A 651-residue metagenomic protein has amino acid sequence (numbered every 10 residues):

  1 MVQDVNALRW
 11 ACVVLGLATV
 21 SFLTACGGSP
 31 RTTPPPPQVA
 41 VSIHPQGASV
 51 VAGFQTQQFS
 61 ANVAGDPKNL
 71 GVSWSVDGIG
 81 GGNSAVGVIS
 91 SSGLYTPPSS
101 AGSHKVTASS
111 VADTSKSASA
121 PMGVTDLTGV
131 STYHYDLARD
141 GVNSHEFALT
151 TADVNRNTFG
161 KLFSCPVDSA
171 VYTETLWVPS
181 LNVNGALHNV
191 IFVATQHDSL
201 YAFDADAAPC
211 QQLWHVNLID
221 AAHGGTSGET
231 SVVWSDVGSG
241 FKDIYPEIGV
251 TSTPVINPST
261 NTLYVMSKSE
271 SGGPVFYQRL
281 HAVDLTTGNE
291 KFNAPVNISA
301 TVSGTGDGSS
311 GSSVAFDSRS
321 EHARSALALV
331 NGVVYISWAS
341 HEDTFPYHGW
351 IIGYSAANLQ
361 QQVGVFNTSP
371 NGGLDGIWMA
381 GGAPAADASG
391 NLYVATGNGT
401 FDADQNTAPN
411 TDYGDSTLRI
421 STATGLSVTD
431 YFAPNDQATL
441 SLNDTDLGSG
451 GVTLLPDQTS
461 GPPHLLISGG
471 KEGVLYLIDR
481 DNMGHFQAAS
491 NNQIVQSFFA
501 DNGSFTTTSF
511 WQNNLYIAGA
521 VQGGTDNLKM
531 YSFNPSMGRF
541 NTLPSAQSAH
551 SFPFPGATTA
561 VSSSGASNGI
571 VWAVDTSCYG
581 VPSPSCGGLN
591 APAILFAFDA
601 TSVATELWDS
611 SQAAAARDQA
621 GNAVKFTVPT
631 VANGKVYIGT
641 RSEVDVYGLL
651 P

Functional and structural regions predicted by a protein language model:
V2-V14: Bacterial N-terminal signal peptides that target proteins for export
V20-H44, T114, S119-M122: Bacterial Sec-dependent N-terminal signal peptides
S49-Q55: Short, solvent-exposed loop/linker segments at the N-terminal edge of repeated beta-sheet extracellular domains
T56-N62: A short beta-strand segment in extracellular, disulfide-stabilized domains
D66-G82, S119: Short, well-ordered beta-strand segments
I89-G102: Extracellular/luminal low-complexity segments enriched in Ser/Thr/Pro
G102-D113: A short beta-strand micro-motif common to beta-rich folds, especially ectodomain repeats
D126-S421, L426-Q458, P463-H485, F505-Y531 (+6 more regions): Mobile, glycine-rich extracellular loop/lid and propeptide segments that shape or gate substrate/ligand access
